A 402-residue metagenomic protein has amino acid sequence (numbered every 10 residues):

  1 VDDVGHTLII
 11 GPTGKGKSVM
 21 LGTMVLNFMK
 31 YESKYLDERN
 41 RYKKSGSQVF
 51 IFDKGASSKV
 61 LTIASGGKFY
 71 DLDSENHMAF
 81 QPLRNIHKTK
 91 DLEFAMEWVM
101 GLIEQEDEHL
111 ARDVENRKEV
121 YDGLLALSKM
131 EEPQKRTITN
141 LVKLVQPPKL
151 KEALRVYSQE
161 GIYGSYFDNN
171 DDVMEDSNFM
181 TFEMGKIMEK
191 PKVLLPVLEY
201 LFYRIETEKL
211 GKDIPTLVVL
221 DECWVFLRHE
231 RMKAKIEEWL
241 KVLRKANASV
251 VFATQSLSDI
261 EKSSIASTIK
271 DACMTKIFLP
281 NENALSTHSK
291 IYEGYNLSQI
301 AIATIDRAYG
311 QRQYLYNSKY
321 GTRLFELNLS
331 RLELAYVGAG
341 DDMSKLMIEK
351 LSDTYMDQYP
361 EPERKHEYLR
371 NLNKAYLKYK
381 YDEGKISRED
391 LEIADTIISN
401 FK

Functional and structural regions predicted by a protein language model:
V1-S58, S65-H77, K186-A301, S330-E333: Conserved P-loop NTPase motor cores
Y31-S47, Q105-K118, P360-R364, Y381 (+1 more regions): Intrinsically disordered, low-complexity coil segments
V49, I86, E106-A111, E132 (+4 more regions): Generic amphipathic alpha-helical segments used as scaffolds and interaction surfaces in large, multi-domain proteins
G55, M96, L102, Y295-A308: Phosphate/diphosphate-binding loops
I63-M100, I265: Acidic/histidine-rich catalytic neighborhood
K88-R136: ATP-hydrolysis module of ASCE/P-loop NTPase motor domains, specifically the Walker B Asp-Glu catalytic pair
K90, T287, Y295, S318-K319: Metal-dependent DNA phosphodiester-chemistry modules and their immediately adjacent helices/loops in DNA-processing
L92, D122, A126-G185, K192-G211 (+1 more regions): Conserved P-loop NTPase motor module
